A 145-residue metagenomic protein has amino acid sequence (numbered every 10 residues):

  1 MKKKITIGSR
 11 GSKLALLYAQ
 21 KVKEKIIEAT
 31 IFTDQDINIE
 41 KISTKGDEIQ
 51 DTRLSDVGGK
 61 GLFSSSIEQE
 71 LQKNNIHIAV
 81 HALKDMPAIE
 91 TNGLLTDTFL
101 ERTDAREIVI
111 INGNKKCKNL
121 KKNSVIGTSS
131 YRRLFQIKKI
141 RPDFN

Functional and structural regions predicted by a protein language model:
M1-N145: Domain-level signature for soluble enzymes in the chorismate/prephenate branch of the shikimate pathway
